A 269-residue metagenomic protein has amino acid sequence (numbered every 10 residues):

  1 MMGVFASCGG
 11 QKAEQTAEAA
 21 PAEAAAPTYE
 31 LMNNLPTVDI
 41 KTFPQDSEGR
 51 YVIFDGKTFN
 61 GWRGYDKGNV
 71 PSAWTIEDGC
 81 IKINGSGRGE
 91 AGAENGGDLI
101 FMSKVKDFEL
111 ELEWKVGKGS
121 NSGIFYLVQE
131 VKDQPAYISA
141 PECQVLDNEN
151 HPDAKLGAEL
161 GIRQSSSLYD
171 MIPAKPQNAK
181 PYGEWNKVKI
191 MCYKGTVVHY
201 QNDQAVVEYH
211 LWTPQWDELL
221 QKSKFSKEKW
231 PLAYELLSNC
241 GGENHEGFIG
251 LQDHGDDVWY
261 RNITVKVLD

Functional and structural regions predicted by a protein language model:
V4-S7: C-terminal motif of bacterial Sec signal peptides marking the signal peptidase cleavage site
G9-D269: Carbohydrate-interacting regions of secretory-pathway proteins
